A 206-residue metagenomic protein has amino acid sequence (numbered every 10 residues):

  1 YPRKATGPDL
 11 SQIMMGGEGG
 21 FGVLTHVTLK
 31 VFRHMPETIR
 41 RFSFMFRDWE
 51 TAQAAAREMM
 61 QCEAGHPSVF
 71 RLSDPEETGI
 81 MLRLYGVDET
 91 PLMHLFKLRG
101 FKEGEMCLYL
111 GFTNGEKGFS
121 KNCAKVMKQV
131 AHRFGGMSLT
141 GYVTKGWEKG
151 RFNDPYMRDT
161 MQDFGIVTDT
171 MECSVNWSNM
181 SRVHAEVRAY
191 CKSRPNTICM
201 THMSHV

Functional and structural regions predicted by a protein language model:
Y1-R71: FAD-binding subdomain of flavoenzyme oxidoreductases
L29, M45-F46, Q53-V206: C-terminal substrate-recognition/cap domain of FAD-linked oxidoreductases
